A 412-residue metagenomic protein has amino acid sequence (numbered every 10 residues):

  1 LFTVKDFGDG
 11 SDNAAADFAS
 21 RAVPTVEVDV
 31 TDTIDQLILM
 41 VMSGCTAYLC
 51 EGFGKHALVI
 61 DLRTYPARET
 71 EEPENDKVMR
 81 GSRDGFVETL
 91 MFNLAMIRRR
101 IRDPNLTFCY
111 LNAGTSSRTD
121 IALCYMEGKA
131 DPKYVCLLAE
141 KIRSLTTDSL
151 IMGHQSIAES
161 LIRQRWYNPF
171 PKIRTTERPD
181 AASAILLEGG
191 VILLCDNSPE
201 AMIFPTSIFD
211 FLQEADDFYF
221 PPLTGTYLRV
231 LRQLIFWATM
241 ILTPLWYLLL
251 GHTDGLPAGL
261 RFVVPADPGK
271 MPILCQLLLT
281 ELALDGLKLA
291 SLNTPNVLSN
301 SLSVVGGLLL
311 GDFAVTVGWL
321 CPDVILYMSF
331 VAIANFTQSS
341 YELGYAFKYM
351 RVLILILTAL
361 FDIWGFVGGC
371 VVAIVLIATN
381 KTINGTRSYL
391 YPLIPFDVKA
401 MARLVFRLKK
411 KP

Functional and structural regions predicted by a protein language model:
L1-I273, G385-P412: Cytosolic regulatory modules rich in charged/polar residues
V4, R100-P104, K141-D148, I185 (+8 more regions): Conserved, well-folded catalytic cores of nucleic-acid-processing and energy-transducing macromolecular machines
S116, A201, L302, S329 (+1 more regions): Positions that flank functional sites
S207-I354: Transmembrane alpha-helical segments that form the functional core of multipass membrane systems
P322-V324, S329-P412: Hydrophobic alpha-helical transmembrane segments of membrane transport and translocation systems, primarily multi-pass
